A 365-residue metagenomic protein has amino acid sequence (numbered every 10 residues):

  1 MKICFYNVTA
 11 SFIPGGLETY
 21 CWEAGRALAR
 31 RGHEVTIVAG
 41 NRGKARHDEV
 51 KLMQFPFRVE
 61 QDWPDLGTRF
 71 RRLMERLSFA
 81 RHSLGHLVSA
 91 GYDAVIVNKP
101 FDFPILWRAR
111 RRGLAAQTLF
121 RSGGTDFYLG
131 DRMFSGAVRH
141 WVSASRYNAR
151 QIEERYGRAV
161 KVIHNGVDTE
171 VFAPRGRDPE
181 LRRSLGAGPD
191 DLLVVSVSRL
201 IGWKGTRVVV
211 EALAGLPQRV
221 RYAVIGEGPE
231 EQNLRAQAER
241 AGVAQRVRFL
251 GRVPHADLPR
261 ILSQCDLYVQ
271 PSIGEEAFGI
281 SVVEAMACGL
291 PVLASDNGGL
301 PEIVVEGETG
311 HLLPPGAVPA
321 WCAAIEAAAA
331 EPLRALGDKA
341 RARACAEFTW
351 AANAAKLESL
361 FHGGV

Functional and structural regions predicted by a protein language model:
Y6-P14, A27-R71: N-terminal strand-loop element at the rim of the active site of nucleotide-sugar-dependent glycosyltransferases
T19, L192-G215, P229-R235, P319: A conserved mid-protein helix/loop that constitutes part of the nucleotide-sugar donor-binding site
Y147, G166: Carbohydrate-associated surface elements
R252-V253, R260-C265: Short alpha-helical donor nucleotide-sugar binding micro-motif in glycosyltransferases
S263-A277, L290: Acidic donor-binding loop of glycosyltransferase active sites
L267, V282, P291-A294, V304: Short hydrophobic beta-strand element within catalytic cores of glycosyltransferases and related nucleotide-activated
E306-G307, H311-V318, E326-P332: Conserved acidic donor-binding segment of nucleotide-sugar-dependent glycosyltransferases
R334-E347: A short, well-ordered alpha-helix in the C-terminal region of glycosyltransferases
